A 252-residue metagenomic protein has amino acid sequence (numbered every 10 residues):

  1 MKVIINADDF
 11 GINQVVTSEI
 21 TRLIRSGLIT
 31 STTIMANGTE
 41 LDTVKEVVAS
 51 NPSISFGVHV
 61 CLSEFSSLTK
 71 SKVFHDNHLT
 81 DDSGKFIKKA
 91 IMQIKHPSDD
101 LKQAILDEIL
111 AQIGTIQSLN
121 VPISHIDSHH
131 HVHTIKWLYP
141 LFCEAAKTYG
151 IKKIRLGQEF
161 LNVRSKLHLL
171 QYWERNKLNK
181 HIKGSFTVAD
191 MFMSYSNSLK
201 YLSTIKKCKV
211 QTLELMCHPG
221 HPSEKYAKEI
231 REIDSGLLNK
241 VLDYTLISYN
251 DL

Functional and structural regions predicted by a protein language model:
M1-I4, Q14-L110, G114-H125, H133-L252: Terminal accessory/targeting
A7-G11: DG-centered beta-turn motif at the end of beta-strands
